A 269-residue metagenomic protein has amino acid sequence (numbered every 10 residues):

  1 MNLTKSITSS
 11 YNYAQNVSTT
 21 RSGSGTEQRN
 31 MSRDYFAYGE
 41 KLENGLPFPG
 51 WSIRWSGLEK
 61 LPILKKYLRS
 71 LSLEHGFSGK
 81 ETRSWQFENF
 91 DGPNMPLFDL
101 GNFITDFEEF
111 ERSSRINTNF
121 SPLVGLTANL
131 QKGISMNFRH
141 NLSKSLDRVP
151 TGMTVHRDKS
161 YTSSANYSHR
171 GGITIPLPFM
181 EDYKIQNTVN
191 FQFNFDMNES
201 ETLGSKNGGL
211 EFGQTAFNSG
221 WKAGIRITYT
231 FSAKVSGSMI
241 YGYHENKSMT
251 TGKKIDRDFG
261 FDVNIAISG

Functional and structural regions predicted by a protein language model:
M1-G269: Exposed, low-structure sequence patches enriched in small/polar residues
